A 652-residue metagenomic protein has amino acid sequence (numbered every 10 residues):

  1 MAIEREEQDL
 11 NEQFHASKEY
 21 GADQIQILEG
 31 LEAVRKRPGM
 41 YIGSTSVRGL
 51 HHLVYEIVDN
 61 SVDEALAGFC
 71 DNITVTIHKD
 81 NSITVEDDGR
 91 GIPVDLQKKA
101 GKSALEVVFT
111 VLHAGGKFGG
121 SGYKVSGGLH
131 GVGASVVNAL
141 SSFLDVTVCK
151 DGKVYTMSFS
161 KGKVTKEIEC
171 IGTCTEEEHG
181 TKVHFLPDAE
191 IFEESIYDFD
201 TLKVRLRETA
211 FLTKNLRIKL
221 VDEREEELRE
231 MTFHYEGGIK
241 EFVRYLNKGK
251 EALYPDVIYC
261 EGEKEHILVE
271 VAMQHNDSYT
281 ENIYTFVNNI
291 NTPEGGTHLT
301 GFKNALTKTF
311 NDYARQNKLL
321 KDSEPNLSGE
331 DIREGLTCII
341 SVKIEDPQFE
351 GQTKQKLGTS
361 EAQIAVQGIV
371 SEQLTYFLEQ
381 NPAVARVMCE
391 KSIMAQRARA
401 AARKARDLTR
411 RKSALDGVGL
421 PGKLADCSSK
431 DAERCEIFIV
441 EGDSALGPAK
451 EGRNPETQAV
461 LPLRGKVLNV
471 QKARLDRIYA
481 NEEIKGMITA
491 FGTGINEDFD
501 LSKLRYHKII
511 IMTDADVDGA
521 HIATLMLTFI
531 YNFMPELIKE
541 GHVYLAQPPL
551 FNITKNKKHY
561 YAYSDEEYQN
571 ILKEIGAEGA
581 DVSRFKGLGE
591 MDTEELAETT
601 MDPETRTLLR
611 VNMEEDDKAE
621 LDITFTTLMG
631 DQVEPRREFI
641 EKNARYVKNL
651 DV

Functional and structural regions predicted by a protein language model:
M1-Q24, L31, L53-Y55, D63-A65 (+12 more regions): GHKL-family ATPase ATP-binding module
K36-Y55: Conserved short strand/loop->alpha-helix "switch" segment adjacent to the catalytic nucleotide/phosphoryl-transfer site
G91-L96: A short glycine-centered beta->alpha linker in the GHKL/HATPase_c
Q97-K98, L105: Short adenine-binding "F-helix/F-box" segment of the Bergerat
K98-K99, R453: Short Gly/aromatic-enriched secondary-structure transition segments
R397-D416, D431-I437, G447, E451-R453 (+2 more regions): C-terminal interaction appendages of subunits in large macromolecular complexes
